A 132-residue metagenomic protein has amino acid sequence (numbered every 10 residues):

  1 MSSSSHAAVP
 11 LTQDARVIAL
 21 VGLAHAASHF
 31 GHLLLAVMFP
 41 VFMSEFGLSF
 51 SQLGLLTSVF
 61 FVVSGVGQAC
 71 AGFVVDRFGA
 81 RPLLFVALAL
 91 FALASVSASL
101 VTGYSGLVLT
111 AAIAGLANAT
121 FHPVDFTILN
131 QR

Functional and structural regions predicted by a protein language model:
V17-F50, A71: Extracytoplasmic
V21, G103-A111: Short hydrophobic/alpha-helical segments at membrane-entry points of transmembrane helices in Major Facilitator
A24, L56-T57, T110: Hydrophobic positions within alpha-helical transmembrane segments of Major Facilitator Superfamily-type secondary
L33, F61-A69: Residue-level signature of mid-helix packing/kink "hotspots" within the transmembrane helices of 12-pass Major
E45-F46, R77, I128-R132: Helix-to-coil boundary motifs at intracellular loop junctions of multi-pass secondary transporters
S49-T57: Juxtamembrane helix-start elements in MFS-like secondary transporters
V66-S105: Conserved MFS/SLC helix-loop-helix module at the cytosolic interface between two early adjacent transmembrane helices
T110-R132: Cytoplasmic helix-loop-helix junction between adjacent transmembrane helices in 12-TM secondary transporters
